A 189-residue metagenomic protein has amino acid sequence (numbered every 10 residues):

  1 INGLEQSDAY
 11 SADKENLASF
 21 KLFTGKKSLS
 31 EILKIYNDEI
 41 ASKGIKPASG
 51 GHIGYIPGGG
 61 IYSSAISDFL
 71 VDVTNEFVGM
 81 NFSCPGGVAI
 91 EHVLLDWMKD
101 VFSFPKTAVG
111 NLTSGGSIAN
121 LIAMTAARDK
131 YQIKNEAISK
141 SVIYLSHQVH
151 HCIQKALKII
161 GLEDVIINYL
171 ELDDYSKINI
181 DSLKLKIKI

Functional and structural regions predicted by a protein language model:
I1-T107: N-terminal entrance/gating region of PLP-dependent enzymes' catalytic architecture
I35, E39, V93, W97-V101 (+3 more regions): Generic, well-ordered alpha-helical scaffold segments in large soluble proteins
G50-I53, S114-G115, I122, Y175: Short glycine-rich loop/turn motifs that provide flexible caps or phosphate-binding loops at active sites
G59-S63, N120-L121, K155, K177-I180: Short, solvent-exposed polar/charged micro-motifs at secondary-structure junctions
T74-F82, F104-N111, A137-K140, V165-E171: Glycine- and acidic
S83-G87, G110-S117, L145-H147: Active-site nucleophile and cofactor-binding loops and adjacent substrate-binding regions of central metabolic enzymes
E91, L95-D96, T107-E136, I153-A156: Conserved beta-loop-alpha segment that forms the PLP phosphate-binding cup at the N-terminus of a helix
S114, A137-S141, L145-I189: PLP-dependent aminotransferase-class I/II
